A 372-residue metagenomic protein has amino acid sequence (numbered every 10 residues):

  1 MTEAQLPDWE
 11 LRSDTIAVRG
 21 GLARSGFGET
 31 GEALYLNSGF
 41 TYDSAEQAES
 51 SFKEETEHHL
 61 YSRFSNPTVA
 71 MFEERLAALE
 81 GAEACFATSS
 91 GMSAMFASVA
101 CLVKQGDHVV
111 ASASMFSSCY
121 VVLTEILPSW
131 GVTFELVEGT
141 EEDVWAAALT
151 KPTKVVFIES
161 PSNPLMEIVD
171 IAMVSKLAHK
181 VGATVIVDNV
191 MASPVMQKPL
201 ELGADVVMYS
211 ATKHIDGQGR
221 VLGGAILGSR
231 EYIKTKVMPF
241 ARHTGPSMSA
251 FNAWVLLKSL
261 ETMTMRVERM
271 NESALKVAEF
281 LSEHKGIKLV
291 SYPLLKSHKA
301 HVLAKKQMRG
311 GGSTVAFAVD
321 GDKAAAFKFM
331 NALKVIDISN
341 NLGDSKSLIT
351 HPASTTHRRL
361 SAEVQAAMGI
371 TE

Functional and structural regions predicted by a protein language model:
M1-T56, F64: N-terminal glycine-rich, Lys/His-bearing helix-loop that initiates the first secondary-structure elements of many
T2-W9, D14-G26, A84-G286, S291: Conserved PLP-enzyme active-site core in the AAT-like
L22, L36-Y42, M191, K213 (+6 more regions): Glycine-rich beta-alpha junction loops
S25, T41-A45, I233-K234, M263 (+2 more regions): Short, acidic Gly/Pro/Ser/Thr-rich loop/turn segments
S44-F96, L123-E125: Conserved N-terminal alpha-helix of the aminotransferase class I/II PLP-enzyme fold
E57, E83, L222, N252 (+3 more regions): Short amphipathic alpha-helical segments
L79, L281-K285, L333: Acidic-histidine catalytic/liganding microenvironments
L289-E372: Conserved C-terminal alpha-helix-loop-beta "cap" of PLP-dependent enzymes that closes/shapes the active-site mouth
